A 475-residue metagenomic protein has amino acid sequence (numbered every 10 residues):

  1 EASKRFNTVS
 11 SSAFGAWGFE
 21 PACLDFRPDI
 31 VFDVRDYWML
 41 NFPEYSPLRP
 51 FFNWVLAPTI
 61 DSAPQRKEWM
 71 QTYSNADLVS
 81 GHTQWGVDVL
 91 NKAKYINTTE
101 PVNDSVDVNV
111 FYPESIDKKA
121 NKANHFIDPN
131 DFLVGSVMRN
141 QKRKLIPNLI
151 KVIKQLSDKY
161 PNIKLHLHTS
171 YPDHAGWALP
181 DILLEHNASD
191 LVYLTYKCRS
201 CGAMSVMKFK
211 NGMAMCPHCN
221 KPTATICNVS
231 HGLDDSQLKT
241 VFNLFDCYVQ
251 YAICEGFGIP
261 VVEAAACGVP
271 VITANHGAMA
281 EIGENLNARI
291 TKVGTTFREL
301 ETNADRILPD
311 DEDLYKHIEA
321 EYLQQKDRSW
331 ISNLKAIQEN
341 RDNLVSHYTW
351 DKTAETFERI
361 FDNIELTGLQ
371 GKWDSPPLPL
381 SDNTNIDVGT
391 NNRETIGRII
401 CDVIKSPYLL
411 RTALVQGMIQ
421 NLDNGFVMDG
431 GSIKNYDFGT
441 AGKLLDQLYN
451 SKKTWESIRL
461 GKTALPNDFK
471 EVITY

Functional and structural regions predicted by a protein language model:
D33-M39: Short His-centered aromatic/hydrophobic patch
S80, I127-K144, I150-I153, L165-H166: Conserved donor-binding/catalytic core segment of Leloir-type glycosyltransferases
W85, S105: Carbohydrate-associated surface elements
F111-I127: A short helix/loop element that forms part of the nucleotide-sugar donor recognition site in Leloir-type
G176-T240: Nucleotide-activated donor-binding/catalytic signature segment of Leloir-type glycosyltransferases, i.e., the conserved
M213-M215, N220, L300-E301, D311-Y475: C-terminal amphipathic helix plus adjacent low-complexity, charged tail appended to glycosyltransferase catalytic
I253: Aromatic "clamp/platform" in nucleotide-sugar-dependent glycosyltransferases that forms part of the donor/acceptor
P270-T273, G283, N287-T291: Short hydrophobic beta-strand element within catalytic cores of glycosyltransferases and related nucleotide-activated
